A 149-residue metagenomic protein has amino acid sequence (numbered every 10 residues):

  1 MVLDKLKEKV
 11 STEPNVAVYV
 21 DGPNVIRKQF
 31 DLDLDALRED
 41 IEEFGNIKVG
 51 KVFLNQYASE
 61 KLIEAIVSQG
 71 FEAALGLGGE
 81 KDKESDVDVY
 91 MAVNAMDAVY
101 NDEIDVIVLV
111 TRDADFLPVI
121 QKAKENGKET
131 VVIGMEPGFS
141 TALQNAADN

Functional and structural regions predicted by a protein language model:
M1-Y90, Y100, E129, P137-G138: Domain-level signal for Mg2+-assisted phosphodiester chemistry and nucleotide/NA-binding surfaces in nucleic-acid
V89-A92, L117: Glycine-rich phosphate-binding loop at the start of an alpha helix
N101, D105-T141, N145: Active-site histidine-anchored catalytic micro-motif
D148-N149: Receiver (REC) domain switch/active-site residues of two-component response regulators
